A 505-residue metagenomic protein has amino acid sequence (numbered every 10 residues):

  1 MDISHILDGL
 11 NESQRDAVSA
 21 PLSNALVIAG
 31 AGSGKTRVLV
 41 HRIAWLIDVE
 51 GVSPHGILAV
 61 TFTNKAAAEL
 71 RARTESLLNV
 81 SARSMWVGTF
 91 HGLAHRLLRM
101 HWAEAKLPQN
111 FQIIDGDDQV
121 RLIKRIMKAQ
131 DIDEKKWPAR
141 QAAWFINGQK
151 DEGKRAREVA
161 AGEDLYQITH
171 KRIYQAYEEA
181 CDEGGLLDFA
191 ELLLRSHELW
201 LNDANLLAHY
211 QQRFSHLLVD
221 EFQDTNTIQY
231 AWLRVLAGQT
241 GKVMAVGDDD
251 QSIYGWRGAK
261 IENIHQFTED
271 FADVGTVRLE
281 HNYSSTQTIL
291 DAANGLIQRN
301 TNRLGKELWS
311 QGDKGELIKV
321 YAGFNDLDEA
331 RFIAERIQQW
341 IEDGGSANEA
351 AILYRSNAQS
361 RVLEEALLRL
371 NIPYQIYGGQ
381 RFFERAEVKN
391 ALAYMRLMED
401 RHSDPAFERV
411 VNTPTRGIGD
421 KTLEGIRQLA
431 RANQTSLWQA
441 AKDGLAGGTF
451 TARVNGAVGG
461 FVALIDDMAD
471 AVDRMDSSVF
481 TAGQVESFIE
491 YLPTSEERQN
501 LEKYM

Functional and structural regions predicted by a protein language model:
I3, D8-S19, S23-I28, V38-L39 (+7 more regions): Conserved helicase NTPase motor core
S23, V52-G56, S81-S84, L122 (+6 more regions): Short glycine-/polar-rich loops that comprise or flank the Walker A/P-loop and associated switch/sensor motifs
V27, A31-L39, I43, P54 (+4 more regions): Helicase P-loop NTPase motor core
S33, N64-A67, H91-A94, D249-I253 (+8 more regions): Conserved nucleotide-binding/hydrolysis micro-motifs of P-loop NTPases
L46-A59, N79, G344: Conserved SF1/SF2 helicase motif Ia
G56-K150, R157-L165, Y321, A334: Conserved P-loop NTPase-based nucleic-acid remodeling module centered on helicase motor cores
L93-W102, D250-G255, S284-S285, I376-E399 (+1 more regions): Short alpha-helix plus adjacent loop in nuclease-associated cores
V159, E163, H216, S346 (+3 more regions): Conserved helicase C-terminal RecA-like lobe
